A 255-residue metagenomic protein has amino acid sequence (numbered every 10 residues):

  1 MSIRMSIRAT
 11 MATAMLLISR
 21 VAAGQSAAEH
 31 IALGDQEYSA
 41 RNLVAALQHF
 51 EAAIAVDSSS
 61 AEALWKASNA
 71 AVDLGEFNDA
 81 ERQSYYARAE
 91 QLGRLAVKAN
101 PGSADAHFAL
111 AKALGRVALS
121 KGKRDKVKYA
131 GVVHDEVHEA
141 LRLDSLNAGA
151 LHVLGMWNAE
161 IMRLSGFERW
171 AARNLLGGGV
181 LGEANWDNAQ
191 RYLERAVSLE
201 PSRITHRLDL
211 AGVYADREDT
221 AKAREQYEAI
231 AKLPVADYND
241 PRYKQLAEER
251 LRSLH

Functional and structural regions predicted by a protein language model:
A22-A28: Boundary at the C-terminal end of the N-terminal hydrophobic targeting segment
E37-H49, N69-G102, A106-L146, M156-R195 (+1 more regions): Short coil/linker segments at helix-helix boundaries
A52-A70: Short, charge-rich amphipathic alpha-helical segments embedded in non-transmembrane helical bundles/solenoids
A55, K98, S198, A231-K232: Amphipathic alpha-helical segments of tetratricopeptide repeats
